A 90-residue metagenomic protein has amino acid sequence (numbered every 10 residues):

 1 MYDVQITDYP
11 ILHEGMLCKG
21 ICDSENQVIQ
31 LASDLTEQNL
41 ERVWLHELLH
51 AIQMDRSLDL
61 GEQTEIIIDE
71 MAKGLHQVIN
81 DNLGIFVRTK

Functional and structural regions predicted by a protein language model:
M1-N39, D55-K90: Metalloprotease/metallohydrolase-associated module, dominated by Zn2+-dependent proteases
R42-M54: Active-site recognition of the HExxH zinc-binding catalytic motif
